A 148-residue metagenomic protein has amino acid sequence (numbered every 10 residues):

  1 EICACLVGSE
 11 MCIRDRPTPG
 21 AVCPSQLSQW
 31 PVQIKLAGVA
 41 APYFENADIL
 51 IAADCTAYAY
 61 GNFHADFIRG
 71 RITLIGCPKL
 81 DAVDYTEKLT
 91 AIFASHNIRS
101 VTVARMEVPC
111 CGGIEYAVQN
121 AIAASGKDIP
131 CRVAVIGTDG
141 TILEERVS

Functional and structural regions predicted by a protein language model:
E1-G8, C12-I13: Single conserved hydrophobic/aromatic residue that forms the stacking wall/gate of nucleotide- or nucleobase-binding
A4, A53-A59, R105-Y116: Local cysteine-cluster metal-coordination motifs and their immediate loop/turn environment, predominantly Fe-S cluster
R16-K88: Conserved mixed alpha/beta catalytic, RNA-binding, or beta-rich assembly cores of soluble enzyme, regulatory
A47, Y85, C110, I114-V118: General structural feature for long, well-ordered alpha-helical segments within catalytic domains of soluble enzymes
A59, A82, C111, T141-I142: Short, charged/polar "capping" segments at the starts of alpha-helices and the immediately preceding loops
P78-L80, M106-V108, I136: Short, ordered loop/turn segments at secondary-structure junctions
A91-M106, G113-V133, E145: C-terminal folded domains that constitute the principal catalytic or ligand-binding module of multi-domain proteins
I136-S148: Auxiliary Fe-S-binding modules of radical SAM enzymes
